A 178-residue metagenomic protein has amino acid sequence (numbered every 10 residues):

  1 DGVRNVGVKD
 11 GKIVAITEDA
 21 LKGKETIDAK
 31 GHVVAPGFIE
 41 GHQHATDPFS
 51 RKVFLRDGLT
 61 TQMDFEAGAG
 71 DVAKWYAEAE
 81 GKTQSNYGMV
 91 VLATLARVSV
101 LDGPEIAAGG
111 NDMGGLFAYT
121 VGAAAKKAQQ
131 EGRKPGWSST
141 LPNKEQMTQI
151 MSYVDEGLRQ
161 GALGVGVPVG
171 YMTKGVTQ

Functional and structural regions predicted by a protein language model:
D1-A35: Histidine-rich, glycine-flanked metal-binding segment
N5-G7, I39, T60-T61: A fold-wide structural signal in alpha/beta-hydrolase
I16-T17, V72, R97, G175: Glycine/Thr-rich phosphate-binding loops of Rossmann-like dinucleotide-binding domains
A29-V34, F49-V167: Divalent-metal coordination cores built from histidine and acidic residues
G37-H44: Metallo-beta-lactamase
H44, E66-G70, K174-V176: Acidic-and-aromatic substrate-binding clefts and catalytic sites of carbohydrate-active enzymes
V167-T177: Glycine-rich, proline-tolerant flexible connector loops at the mouths of alpha/beta enzymes
